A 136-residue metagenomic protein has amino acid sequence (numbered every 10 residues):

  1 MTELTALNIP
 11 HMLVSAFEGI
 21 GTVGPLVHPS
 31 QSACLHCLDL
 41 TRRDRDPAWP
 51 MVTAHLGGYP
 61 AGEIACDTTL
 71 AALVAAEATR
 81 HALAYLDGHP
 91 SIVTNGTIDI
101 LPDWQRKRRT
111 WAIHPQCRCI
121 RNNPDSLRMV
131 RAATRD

Functional and structural regions predicted by a protein language model:
M1-D136: Glycine-rich phosphate/adenylate-binding loop
